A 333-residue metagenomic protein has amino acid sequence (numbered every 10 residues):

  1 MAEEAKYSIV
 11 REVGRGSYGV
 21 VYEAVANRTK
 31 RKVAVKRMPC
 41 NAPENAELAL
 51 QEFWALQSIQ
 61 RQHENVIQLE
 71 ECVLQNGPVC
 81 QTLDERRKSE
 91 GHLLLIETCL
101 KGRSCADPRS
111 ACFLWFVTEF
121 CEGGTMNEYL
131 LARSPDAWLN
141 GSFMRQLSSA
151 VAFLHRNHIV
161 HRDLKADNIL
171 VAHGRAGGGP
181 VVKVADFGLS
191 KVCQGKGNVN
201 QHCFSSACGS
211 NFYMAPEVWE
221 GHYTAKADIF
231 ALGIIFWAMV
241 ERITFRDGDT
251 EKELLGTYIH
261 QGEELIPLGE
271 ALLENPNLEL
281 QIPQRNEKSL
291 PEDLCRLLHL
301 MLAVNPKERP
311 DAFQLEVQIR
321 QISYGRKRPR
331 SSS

Functional and structural regions predicted by a protein language model:
V20: Conserved N-lobe ATP-binding subsite of Hanks-type protein kinase domains, especially the beta3 VAIK lysine
M38-Q60: Conserved N-lobe beta3->alphaC-helix segment of eukaryotic protein kinase catalytic domains
Q68-A111: Short beta-strand micro-motifs within the conserved protein kinase catalytic domain, predominantly in the N-lobe
Q75-D84, T244-A303: C-terminal lobe of the eukaryotic/viral protein kinase catalytic domain
R86-R87, A111-G124: Conserved short submotifs of the Hanks-type protein kinase catalytic core that shape the nucleotide-binding pocket
F143-M144: Activation segment signature within eukaryotic-like protein kinase domains
H202-E217: Conserved activation segment of eukaryotic-like protein kinases, specifically the C-terminal portion of the activation
D228: Conserved catalytic-loop aspartate of Hanks-type protein kinases
